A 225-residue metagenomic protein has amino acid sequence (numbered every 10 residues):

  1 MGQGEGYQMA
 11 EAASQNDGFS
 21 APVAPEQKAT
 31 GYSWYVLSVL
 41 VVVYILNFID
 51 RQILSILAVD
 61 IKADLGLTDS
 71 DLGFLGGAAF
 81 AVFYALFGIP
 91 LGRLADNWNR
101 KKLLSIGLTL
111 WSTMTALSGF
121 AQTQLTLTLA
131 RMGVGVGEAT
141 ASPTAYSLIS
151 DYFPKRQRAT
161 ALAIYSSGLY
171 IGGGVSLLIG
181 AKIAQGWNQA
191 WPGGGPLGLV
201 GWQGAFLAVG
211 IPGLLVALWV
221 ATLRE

Functional and structural regions predicted by a protein language model:
Y7-I49: Cytosolic juxtamembrane N-terminal segment immediately preceding the first transmembrane helix of multi-pass
V43, L104-L110, M114, A130 (+2 more regions): Residue-level signature of the transmembrane alpha-helical cores of Major Facilitator Superfamily-type secondary
Q52, A81-I89, A139, G173-G174: Residue-level signature of mid-helix packing/kink "hotspots" within the transmembrane helices of 12-pass Major
L57-L86: Extracellular/periplasmic helix-loop-helix junction of adjacent transmembrane segments in MFS-like secondary
D60, G92-R93, K182: Membrane-interface helix termini in secondary transporters
L86-L125: Conserved MFS/SLC helix-loop-helix module at the cytosolic interface between two early adjacent transmembrane helices
A130-S167: Cytoplasmic helix-loop-helix junction between adjacent transmembrane helices in 12-TM secondary transporters
Y165, L169-T222: Helix-loop-helix hairpin linking two adjacent transmembrane segments in secondary transporters
